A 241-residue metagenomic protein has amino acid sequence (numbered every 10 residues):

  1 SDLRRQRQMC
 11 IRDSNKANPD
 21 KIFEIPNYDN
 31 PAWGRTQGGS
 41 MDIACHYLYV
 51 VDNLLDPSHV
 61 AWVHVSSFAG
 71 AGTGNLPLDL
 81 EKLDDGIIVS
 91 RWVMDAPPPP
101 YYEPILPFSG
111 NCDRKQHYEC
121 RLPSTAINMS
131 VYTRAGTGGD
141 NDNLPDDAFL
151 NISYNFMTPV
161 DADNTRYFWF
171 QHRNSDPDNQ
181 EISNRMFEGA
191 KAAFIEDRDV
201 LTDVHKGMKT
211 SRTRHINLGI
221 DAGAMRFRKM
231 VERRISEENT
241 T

Functional and structural regions predicted by a protein language model:
S1-I11: Single conserved hydrophobic/aromatic residue that forms the stacking wall/gate of nucleotide- or nucleobase-binding
A17-T241: C-terminal catalytic domain of Rieske-type non-heme iron oxygenases
